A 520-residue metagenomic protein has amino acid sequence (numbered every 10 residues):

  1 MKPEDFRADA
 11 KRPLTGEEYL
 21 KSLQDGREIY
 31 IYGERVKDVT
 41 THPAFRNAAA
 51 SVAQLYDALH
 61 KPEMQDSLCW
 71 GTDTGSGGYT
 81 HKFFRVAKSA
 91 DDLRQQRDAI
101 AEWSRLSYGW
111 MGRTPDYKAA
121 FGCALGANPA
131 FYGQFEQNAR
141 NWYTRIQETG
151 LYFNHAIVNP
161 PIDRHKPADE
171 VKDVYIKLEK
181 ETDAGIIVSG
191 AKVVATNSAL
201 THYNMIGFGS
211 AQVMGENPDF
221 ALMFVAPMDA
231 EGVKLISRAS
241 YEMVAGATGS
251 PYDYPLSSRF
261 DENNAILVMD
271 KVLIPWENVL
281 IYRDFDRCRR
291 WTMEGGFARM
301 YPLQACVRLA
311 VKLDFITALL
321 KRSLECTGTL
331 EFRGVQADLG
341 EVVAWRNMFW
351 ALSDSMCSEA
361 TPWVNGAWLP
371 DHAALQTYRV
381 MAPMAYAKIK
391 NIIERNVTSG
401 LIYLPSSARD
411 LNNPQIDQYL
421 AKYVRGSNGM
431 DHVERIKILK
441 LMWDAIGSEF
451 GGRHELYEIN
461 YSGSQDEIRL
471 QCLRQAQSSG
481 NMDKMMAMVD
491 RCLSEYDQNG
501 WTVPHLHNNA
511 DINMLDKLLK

Functional and structural regions predicted by a protein language model:
P3-A58: N-terminal-proximal low-complexity accessory segments that begin disordered and transition into the first
R46, A50, T144-Q147, V311-D314 (+3 more regions): Generic structural signal for well-ordered, non-transmembrane alpha-helical segments in soluble/cytosolic regions
D57-F153, Y203: Internal helix-loop-helix
H155-R308, Q475-L519: FAD-binding core of flavoproteins
V158, E325, A351-S358, A387-E394 (+1 more regions): Charged/polar positions within long, soluble alpha-helices
Q304-P362: Extended amphipathic alpha-helical segments enriched in small hydrophobics
Q336-G340, W368-Q376: Short, charged, amphipathic alpha-helical segments
A373-K517: Alpha-helix capping/hinge segments and adjacent helical runs
